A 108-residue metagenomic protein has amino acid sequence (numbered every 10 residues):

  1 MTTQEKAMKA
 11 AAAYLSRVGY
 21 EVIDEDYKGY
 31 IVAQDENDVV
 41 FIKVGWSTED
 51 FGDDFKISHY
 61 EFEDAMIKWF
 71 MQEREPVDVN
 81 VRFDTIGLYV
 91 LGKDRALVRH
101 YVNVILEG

Functional and structural regions predicted by a protein language model:
M1-E25: Acidic-basic catalytic patches of nuclease active cores, encompassing PD-(D/E)XK and other metal-cofactor nuclease
Y14, P76-V79, D94, H100: Surface-exposed interaction regions that form or flank ligand-binding interfaces
D26-Y30, I86-Y89: Short, solvent-exposed loop/turn elements at beta->coil junctions and helix N-caps that rim active or binding pockets
G29, V40, V81, A96: Change "...and in nucleic-acid phosphodiester-cleaving endonucleases..." to "...and in nucleic-acid processing enzymes
A33-K43: Active-site beta-strand-loop-beta-strand hairpin of nuclease catalytic cores that positions key catalytic residues
I42-G45, V102: Residue-level detector of conserved, well-ordered beta-strand and adjacent loop positions that form binding/recognition
G45-G92: Catalytic cores of nucleic-acid endonucleases
D84-G108: Short, low-complexity, polybasic intrinsically disordered segments
